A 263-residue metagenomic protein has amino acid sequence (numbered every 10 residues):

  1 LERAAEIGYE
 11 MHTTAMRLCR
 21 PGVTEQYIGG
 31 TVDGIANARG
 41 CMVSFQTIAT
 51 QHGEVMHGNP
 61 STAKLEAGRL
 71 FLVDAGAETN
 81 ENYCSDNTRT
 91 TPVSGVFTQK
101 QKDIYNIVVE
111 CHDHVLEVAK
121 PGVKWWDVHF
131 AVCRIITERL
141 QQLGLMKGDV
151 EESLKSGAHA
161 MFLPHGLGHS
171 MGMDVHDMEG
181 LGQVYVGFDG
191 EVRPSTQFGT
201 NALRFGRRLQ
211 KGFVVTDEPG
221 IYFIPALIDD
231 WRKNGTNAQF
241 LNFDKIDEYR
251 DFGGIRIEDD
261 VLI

Functional and structural regions predicted by a protein language model:
L1-I263: Active-site neighborhoods and metal-handling regions in enzymes and metal-associated proteins
